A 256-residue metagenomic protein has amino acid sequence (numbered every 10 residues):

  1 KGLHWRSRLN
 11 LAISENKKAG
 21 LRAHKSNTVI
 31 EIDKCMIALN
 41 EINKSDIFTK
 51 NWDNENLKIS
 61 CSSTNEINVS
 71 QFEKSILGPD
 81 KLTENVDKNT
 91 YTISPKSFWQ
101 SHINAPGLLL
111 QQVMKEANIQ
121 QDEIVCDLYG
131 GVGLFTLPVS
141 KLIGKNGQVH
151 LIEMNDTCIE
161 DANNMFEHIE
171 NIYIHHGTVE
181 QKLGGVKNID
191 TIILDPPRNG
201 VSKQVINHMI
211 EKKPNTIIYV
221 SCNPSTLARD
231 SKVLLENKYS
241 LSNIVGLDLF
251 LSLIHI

Functional and structural regions predicted by a protein language model:
K1-L194, N199-V205, K213: Accessory RNA-recognition modules of RNA-modification enzymes
T216-C222, L227: Conserved beta-strand signature within the Rossmann-like core of class I S-adenosyl-L-methionine
P224, D248-L251: A short, acidic, flexible beta-alpha connecting loop/helix-capping segment that sits on the rim of active
D230-L234: Short alpha-helix
N237: Conserved active-site and SAM-binding loop architecture of S-adenosyl-L-methionine-dependent nucleic-acid
L241-L249: Conserved S-adenosyl-L-methionine
I254-I256: Conserved small/polar residues in nucleotide/adenosyl-binding loops
